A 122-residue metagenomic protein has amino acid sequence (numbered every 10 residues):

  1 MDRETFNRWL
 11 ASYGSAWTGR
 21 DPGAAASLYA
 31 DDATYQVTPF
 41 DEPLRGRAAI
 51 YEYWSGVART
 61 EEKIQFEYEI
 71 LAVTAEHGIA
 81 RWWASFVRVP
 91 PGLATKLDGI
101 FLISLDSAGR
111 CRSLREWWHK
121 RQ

Functional and structural regions predicted by a protein language model:
M1-D31: Short, low-complexity N-terminal intrinsically disordered segments enriched in polar/charged residues
D2-T5, D21, Y51-Q122: A beta-strand edge to alpha-helix "cap/lid" segment located at domain peripheries
G14, P39, I70-A72: Structured beta->alpha junctions
D32-T34, A94: Short hydrophobic/aromatic segments of transmembrane alpha-helices and their interfaces
T34-R45, G56-R59, W117: A short gly/proline-enriched turn/hairpin at secondary-structure junctions
